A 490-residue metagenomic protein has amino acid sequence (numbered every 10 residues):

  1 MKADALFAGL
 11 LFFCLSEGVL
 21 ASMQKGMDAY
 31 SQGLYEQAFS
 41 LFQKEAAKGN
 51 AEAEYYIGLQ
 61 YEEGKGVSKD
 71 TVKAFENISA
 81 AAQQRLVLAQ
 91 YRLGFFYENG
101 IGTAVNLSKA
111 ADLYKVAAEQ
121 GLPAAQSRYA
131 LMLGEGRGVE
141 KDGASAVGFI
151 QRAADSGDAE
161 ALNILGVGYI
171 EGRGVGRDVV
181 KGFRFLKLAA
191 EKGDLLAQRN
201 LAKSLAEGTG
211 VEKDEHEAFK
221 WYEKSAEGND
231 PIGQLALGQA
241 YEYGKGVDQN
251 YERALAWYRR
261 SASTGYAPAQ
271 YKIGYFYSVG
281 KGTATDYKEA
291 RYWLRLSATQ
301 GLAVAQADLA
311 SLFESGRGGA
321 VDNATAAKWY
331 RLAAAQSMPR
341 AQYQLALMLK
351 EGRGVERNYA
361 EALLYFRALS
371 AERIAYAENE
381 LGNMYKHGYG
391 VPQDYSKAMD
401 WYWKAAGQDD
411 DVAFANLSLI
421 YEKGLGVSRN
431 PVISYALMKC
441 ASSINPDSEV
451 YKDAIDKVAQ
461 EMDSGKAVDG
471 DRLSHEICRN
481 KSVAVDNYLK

Functional and structural regions predicted by a protein language model:
C14-K48, E52-L59, V483-K490: N-terminal leader/linker segments that initiate helical-solenoid repeat arrays
S22-A29, L41, E45, Y56-E63 (+16 more regions): Hydrophobic face of amphipathic alpha-helices that form TPR/SEL1-like repeat modules and related alpha-solenoid
M23, Y55, E76, Y91 (+18 more regions): TPR/TPR-like alpha-solenoid signature
A47-N50, E63-K65, D70, Q83-L86 (+28 more regions): Short helix-capping/linker turns of helical repeat alpha-solenoids
Y376, E380-N383, H387-Y389, S396 (+1 more regions): Alpha-helical adaptor scaffolds
E449-K490: Terminal, low-structured helical/coil segments at or just beyond the last alpha-helical repeat
